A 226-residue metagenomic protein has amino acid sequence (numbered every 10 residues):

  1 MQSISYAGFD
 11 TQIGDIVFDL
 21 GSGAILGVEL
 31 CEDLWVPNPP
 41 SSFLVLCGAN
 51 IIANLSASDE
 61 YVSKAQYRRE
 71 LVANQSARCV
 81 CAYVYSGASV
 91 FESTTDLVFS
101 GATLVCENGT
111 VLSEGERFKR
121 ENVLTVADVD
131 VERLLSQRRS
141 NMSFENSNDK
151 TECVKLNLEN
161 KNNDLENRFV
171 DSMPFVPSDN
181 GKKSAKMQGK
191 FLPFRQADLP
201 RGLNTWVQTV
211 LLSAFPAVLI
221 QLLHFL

Functional and structural regions predicted by a protein language model:
M1-L226: Enzyme catalytic cores with a strong preference for nitrogen-chemistry domains
